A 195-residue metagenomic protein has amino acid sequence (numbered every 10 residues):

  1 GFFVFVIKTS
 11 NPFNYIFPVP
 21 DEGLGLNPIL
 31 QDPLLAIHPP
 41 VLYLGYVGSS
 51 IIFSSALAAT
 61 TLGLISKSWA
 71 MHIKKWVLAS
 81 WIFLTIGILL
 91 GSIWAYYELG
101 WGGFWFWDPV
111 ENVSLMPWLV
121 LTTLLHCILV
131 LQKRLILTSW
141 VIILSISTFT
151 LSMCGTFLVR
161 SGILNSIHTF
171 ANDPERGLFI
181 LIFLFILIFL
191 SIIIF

Functional and structural regions predicted by a protein language model:
G1-F195: Polytopic transmembrane helical bundles with strong interfacial aromatic enrichment
